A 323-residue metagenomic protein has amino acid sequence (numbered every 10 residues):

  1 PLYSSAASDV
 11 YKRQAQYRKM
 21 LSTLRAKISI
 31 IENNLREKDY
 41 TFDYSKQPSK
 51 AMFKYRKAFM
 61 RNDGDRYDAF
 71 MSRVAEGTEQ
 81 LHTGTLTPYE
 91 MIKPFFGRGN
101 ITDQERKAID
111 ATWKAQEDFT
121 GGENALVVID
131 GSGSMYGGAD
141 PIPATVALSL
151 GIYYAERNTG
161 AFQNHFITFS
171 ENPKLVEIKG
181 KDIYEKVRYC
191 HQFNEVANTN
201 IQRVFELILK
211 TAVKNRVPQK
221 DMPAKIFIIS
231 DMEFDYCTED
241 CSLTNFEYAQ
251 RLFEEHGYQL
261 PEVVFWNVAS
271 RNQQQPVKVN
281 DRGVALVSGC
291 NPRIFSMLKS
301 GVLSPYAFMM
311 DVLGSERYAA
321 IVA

Functional and structural regions predicted by a protein language model:
P1, S5-V146, E156-A323: Long lumenal/extracellular ectodomains of secretory and single-pass membrane proteins
